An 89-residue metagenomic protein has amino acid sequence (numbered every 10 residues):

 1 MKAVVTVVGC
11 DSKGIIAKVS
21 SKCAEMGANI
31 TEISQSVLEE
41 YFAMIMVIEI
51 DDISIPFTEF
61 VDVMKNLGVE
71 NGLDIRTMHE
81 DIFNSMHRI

Functional and structural regions predicted by a protein language model:
M1-C10: Short glycine-/aliphatic-rich beta-strand segments at the starts of folded cytosolic domains
K2, Y41-A43, E70: A general secondary-structure signal for short beta-strands and their flanking turns/coil in non-transmembrane regions
S12-I30: Short amphipathic alpha-helix segments
G14-I15, Y41, I55: Residues that form or flank phosphate/diphosphate-binding pockets in enzymes that use nucleotide phosphates
V19-C23, F57-V69: Short amphipathic alpha-helices in soluble, non-transmembrane regions that often serve as interface/regulatory elements
I30-E32, N66-E80: Conserved short beta-strand edge segments in small beta-sheet-based binding/regulatory domains
S34-D51: Short, charge-patterned binding micro-sites
I82-I89: Short, low-order "capping/linker" segments at domain edges
